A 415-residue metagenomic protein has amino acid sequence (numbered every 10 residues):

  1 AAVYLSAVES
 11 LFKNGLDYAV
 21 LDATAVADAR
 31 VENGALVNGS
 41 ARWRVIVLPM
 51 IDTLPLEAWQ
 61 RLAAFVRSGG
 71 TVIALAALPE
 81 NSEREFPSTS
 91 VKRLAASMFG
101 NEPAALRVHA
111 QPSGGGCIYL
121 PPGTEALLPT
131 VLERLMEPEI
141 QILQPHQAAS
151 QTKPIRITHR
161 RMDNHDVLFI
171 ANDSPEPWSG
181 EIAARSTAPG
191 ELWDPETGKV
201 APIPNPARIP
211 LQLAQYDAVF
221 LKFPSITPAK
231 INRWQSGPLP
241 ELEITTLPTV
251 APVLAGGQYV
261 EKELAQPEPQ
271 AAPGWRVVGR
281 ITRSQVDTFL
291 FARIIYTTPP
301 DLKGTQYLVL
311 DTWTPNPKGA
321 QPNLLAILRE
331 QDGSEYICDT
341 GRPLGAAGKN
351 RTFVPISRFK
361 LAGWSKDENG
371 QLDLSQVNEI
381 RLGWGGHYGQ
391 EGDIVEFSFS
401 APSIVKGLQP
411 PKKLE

Functional and structural regions predicted by a protein language model:
A1-P248, L408-E415: Carbohydrate-binding surfaces of carbohydrate-active enzymes
A64, I209-L211, P300, R342 (+1 more regions): Residue "hotspots" at secondary-structure boundaries inside conserved domains
H165-V167, R208, A218, R276 (+3 more regions): Intrinsic-disorder/low-complexity, polar/charged segments enriched in Ser/Thr/Lys/Arg/Asp/Glu/Gln
L168-A171, L308-T312, I380: Buried hydrophobic-core signal for structured, non-transmembrane domains
I226-P228, R233, D367-L382: Short, surface-exposed ligand- or partner-binding patches at beta-edge/loop junctions that are enriched in aromatics
L242-A271: N-terminal targeting leaders for non-cytosolic proteins
E263-F291: Short carbohydrate-recognition loop motifs
T282-E368, Q376, G385-S398, S403-I404 (+1 more regions): Extracellular ligand-binding interfaces
